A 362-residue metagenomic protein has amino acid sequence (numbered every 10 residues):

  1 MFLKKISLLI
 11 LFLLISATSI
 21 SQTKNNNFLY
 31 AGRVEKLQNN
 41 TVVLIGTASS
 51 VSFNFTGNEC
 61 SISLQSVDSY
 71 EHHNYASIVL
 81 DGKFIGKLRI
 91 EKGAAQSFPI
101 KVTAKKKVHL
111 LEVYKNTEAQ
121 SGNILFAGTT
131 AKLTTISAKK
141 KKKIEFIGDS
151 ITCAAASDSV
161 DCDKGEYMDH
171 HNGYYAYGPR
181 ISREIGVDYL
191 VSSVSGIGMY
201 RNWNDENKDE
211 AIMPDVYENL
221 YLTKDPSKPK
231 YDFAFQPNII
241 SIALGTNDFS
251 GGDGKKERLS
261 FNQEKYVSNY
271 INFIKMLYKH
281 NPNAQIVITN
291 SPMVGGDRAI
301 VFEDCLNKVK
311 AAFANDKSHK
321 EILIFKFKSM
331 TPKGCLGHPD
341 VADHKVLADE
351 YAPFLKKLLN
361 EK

Functional and structural regions predicted by a protein language model:
F2-L3, S19-I147, I151-G173, L359: N-terminal secretory targeting modules
K4-L9: Sec-dependent signal peptide recognition, specifically the positively charged N-region followed immediately by
L11-I20: Hydrophobic h-region of N-terminal signal peptides that target proteins for export in Gram-negative bacteria
G46-A48, N116-S121, S157, D163-L259 (+3 more regions): Conserved SGNH/GDSL esterase-like catalytic core that processes O-acyl groups on lipids and polysaccharides
K139, F235, Y278-N281: Short, conserved loop/helix-junction motifs that constitute active-site signature segments in enzyme catalytic cores
K143-I147, T152, Y189-S193, N238-A243 (+2 more regions): Structural recognition of the beta-strand scaffold that forms the well-ordered cores of secreted hydrolase catalytic
Q285-N290, R298-L336, V341-K362: Extracellular serine-dependent O-acyl
